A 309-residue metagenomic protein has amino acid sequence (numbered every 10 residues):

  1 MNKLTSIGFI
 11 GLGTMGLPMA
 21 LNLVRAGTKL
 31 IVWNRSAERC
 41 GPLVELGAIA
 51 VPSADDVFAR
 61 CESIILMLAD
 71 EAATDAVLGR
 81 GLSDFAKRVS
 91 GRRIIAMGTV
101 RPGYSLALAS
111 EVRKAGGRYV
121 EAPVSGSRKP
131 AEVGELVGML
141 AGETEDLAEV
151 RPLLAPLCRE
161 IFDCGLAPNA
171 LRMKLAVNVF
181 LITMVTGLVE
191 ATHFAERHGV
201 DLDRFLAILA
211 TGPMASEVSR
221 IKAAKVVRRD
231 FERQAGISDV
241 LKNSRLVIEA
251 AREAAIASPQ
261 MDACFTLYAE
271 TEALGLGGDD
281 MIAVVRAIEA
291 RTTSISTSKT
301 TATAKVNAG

Functional and structural regions predicted by a protein language model:
M1-L66, R92-R93, M97, R128 (+1 more regions): NAD(P)+-binding Rossmann beta1-loop-alpha1 motif at the extreme N-terminus of oxidoreductases
I7, T99-I182: Rossmann-fold dinucleotide-binding core
L30, A50, Y119-V120, I161 (+2 more regions): Hydrophobic beta-strand scaffold residues
A54-G117: Rossmann-fold NAD(P) dinucleotide-binding segment
P168-R291: Helical "substrate-binding/catalytic lid" subdomain of Rossmann-like NAD(P)-dependent dehydrogenases/reductases
I295-N307: Intrinsically disordered, low-complexity terminal tails and inter-domain linkers enriched for S/T/G/P/D/E
